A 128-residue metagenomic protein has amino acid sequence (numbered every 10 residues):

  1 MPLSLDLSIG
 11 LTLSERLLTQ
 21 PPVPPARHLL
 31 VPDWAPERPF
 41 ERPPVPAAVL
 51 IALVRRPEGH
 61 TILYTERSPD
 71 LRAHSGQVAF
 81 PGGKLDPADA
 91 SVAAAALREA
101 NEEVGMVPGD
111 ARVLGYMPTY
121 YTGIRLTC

Functional and structural regions predicted by a protein language model:
M1-A79, K84-C128: N-terminal leader/linker segments that precede catalytic domains of diphosphate-processing enzymes
